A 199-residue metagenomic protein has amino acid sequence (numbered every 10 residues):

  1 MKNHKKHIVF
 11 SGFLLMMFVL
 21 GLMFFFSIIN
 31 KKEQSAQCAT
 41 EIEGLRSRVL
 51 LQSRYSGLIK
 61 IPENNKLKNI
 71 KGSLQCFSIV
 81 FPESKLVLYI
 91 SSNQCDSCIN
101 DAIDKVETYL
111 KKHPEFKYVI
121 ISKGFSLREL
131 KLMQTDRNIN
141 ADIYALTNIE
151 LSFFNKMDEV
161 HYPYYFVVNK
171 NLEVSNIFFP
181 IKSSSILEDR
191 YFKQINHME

Functional and structural regions predicted by a protein language model:
M1-H7: Short, Lys/Arg-rich N-terminal segment immediately upstream of the first membrane anchor
V9-S27: Hydrophobic membrane-insertion alpha-helices, especially the h-region of bacterial N-terminal signal peptides
A36-V80, N100: N-terminal "domain-start" segment that seeds a small globular fold
S73-T108, E115-Y118: Short active-site neighborhood of thiol/selenol oxidoreductases, capturing the structured segment around
S92-C98, F125-L127, I181-S183: Short acidic, S/G/P-rich loop/turn micro-motifs used as interaction or catalytic elements
I99-D136, S152-F153: Structural microenvironment flanking redox-active thiols in thiol-disulfide oxidoreductases
M133-Y164: Short, internal strand/loop/helix patches that form the active-site neighborhood or redox-interaction surface
V167-E199: Thiol-/selenol-based redox modules, centered on thioredoxin-like and closely related oxidoreductase domains
